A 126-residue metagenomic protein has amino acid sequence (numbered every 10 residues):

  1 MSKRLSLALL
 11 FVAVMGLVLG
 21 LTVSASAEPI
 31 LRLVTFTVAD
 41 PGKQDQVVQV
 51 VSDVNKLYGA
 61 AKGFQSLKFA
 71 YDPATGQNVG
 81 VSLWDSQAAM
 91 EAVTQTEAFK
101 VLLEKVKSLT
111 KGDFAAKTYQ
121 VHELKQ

Functional and structural regions predicted by a protein language model:
M1-A13: Bacterial N-terminal signal peptides that target proteins for export
F11, M15-N78, D85-Q95, T110-Q126: Short S/T/G/P-rich N-terminal loop/turn motif that feeds into the first structured element of a domain
